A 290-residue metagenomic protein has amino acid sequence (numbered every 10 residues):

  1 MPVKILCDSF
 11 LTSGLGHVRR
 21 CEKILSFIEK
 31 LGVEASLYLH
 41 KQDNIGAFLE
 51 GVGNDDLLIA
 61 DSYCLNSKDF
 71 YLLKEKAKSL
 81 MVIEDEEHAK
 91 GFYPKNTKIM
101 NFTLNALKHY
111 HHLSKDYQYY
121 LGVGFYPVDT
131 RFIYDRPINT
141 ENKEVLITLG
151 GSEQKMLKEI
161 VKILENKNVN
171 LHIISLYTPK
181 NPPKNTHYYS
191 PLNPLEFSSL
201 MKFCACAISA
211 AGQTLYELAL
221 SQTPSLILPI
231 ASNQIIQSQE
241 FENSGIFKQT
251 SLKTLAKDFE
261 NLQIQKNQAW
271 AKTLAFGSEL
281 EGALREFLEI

Functional and structural regions predicted by a protein language model:
M1-K4: Extreme N-terminal starter segment of soluble prokaryotic enzymes
L6-K30, Y38-S114: Active-site and donor-binding regions of nucleotide-sugar-utilizing enzymes
F48, P194-S198, Q237: Acidic, amphipathic alpha-helical patches
N96-S152, Y177: A nucleotide-sugar donor-handling region in carbohydrate enzymes
E144-F203: Donor-nucleotide binding loops and adjacent catalytic segments primarily of GT-B fold Leloir glycosyltransferases
K202-G212: Acidic donor-binding loop of glycosyltransferase active sites
Y216-F259, Q265: Catalytic binding pocket for nucleotide-activated donors in carbohydrate/polymer assembly enzymes
I264-E289: A charged, aromatic-enriched C-terminal amphipathic alpha-helix characteristic of glycosyltransferases across folds
